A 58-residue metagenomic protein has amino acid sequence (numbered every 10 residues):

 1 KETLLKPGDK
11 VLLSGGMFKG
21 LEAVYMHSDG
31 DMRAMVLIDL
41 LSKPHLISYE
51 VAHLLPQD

Functional and structural regions predicted by a protein language model:
S14-G16, D39: Short, surface-exposed secondary-structure boundary micro-motifs
K19-S28: Short beta-strand-centered aromatic/proline hotspots
H27-D29, L40-S42: A generic beta-sheet turn/junction motif
M35-L37, K43-L55: A short macromolecule-binding patch
